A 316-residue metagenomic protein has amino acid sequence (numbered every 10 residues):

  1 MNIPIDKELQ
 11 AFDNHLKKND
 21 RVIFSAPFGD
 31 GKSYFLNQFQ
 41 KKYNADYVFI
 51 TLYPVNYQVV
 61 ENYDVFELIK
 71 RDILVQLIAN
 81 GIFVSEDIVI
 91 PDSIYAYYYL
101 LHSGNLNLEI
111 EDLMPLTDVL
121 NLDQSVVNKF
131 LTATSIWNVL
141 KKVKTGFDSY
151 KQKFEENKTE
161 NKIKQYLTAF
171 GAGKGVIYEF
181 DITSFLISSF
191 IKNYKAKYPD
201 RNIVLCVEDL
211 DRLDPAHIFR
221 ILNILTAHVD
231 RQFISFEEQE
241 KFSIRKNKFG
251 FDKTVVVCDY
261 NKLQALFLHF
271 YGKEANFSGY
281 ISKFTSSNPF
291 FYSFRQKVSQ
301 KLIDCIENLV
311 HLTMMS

Functional and structural regions predicted by a protein language model:
M1-N56, Y63, E67: Walker A/P-loop-proximal flanking segment of P-loop NTPase domains
E8-A11, H15, G146, K162 (+2 more regions): Charge-rich, solvent-exposed alpha-helical interaction surfaces
K42, D72, Q76, A227: Active-site catalytic microenvironments for nucleophilic, acid-base chemistry
Y47-V59, K246-D252, F284: Conserved beta-strand -> loop -> alpha-helix junction used to position metal-binding or nucleic-acid-contacting
N62-G81: Conserved NTP-binding/hydrolysis module of P-loop NTPases
I78-G171, T183: Coupling/switch/interface segments within P-loop NTPase motor domains and analogous charged loops in nucleic-acid
L167-C206, D214-M315: The catalytic "switch" region of P-loop NTPases
